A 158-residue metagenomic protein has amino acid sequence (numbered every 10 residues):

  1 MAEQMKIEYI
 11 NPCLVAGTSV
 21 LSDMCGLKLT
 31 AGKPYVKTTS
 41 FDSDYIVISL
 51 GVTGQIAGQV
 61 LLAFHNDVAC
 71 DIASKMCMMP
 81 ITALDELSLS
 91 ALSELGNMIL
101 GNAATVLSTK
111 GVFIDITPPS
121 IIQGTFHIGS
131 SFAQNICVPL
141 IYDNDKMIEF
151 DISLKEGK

Functional and structural regions predicted by a protein language model:
M1-K158: N-terminal auxiliary interaction/assembly segments of multi-subunit proteins
